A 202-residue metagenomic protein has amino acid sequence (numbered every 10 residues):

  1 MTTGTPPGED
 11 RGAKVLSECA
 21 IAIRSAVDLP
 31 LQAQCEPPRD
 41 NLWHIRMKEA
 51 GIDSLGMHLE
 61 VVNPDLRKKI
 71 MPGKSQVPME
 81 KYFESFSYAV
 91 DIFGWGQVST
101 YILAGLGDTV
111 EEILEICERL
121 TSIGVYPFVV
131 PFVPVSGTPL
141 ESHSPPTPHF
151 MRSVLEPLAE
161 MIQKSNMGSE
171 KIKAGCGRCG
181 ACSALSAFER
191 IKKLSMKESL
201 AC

Functional and structural regions predicted by a protein language model:
M1-E18, A22-E84, S99, F128: Core AdoMet radical
T2-G4, L103, T138: Short linear capping/connector segments at secondary-structure termini
P7, N63-D65, L106, V133-S136: Feature marks short, surface-exposed loop/turn motifs that line or immediately flank catalytic pockets and channel
G12, S75-P78, T109, T147 (+1 more regions): Residue-level preference for long, well-ordered alpha-helices that form the structural scaffold of enzyme catalytic
R39-A50, A104-S122: Catalytic cores of alpha/beta
K74, Y82-I92, Q97, D108-T109: C-terminal amphipathic alpha-helical segment
Y88, I92, V110-C202: Auxiliary Fe-S-binding modules of radical SAM enzymes
